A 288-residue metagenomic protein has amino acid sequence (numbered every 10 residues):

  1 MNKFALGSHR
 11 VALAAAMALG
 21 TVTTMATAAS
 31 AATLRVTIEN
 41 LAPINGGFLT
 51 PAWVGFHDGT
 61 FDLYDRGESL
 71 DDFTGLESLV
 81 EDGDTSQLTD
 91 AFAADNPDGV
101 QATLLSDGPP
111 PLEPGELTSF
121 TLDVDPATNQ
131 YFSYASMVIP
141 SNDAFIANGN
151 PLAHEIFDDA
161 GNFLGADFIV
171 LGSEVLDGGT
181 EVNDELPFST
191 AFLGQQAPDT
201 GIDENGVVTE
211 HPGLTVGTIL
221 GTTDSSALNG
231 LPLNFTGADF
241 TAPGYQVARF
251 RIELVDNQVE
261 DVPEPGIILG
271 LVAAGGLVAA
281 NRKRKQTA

Functional and structural regions predicted by a protein language model:
N2-A14: Bacterial N-terminal signal peptides that target proteins for export
A14-T24: Bacterial N-terminal signal peptides
T24-A31: Sec/Tat signal peptide C-region and signal peptidase I cleavage site
S30, L254-E264: Low-complexity, Pro/Thr/Ser/Gly/Ala-rich linker/spacer regions in secreted, extracellular modular proteins
T33, L41-F168: Structured domain cores in non-transmembrane regions
G165-N257: Extracellular low-complexity, O-glycosylation-prone Ser/Thr/Pro/Gly-rich "stalks" and linkers flanking catalytic
D261-N281: A short, hydrophobic C-terminal helix/tail in secreted or cell-surface proteins
R284-A288: Short, charged juxtamembrane terminal tails flanking transmembrane helices
